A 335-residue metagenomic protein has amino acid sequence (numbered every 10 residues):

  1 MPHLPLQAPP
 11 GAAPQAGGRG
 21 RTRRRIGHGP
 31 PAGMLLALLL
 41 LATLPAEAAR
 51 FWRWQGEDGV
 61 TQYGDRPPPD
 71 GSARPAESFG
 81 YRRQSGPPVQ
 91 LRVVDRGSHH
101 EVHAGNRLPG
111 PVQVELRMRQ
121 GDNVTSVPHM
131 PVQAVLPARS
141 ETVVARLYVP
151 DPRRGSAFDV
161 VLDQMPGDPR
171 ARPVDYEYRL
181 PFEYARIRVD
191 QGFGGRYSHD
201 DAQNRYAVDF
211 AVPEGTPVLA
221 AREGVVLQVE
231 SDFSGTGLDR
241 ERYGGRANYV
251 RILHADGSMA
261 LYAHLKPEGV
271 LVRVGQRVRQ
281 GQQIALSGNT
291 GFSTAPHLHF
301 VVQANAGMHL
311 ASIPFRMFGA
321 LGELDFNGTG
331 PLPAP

Functional and structural regions predicted by a protein language model:
P2-A8, R19, E47-Y148, R153-A157: Short, cationic interaction patches enriched in Lys/Arg with P/S/T/G and frequent prolines that mark the mature domain
L4-M34: Bacterial N-terminal signal peptides that target proteins for export
T43-P45: N-terminal signal peptide c-region/cleavage motif recognized by signal peptidases
Q133-R246: Surface-exposed, glycine-biased beta-strand/turn segments
P173-F193, L219, E230, G244-G245 (+3 more regions): Acidic, glycine-rich catalytic/binding loops that coordinate metals and/or anionic ligands
P213, L219, G257-G281: Short histidine-centered loop motifs in beta-beta connectors
F233-R242, S287-H299: Active-site loop architecture of trypsin-fold serine endopeptidases
V250, R279-G291: Short hydrophobic beta/alpha edge segments that flank linear recognition/processing sites
